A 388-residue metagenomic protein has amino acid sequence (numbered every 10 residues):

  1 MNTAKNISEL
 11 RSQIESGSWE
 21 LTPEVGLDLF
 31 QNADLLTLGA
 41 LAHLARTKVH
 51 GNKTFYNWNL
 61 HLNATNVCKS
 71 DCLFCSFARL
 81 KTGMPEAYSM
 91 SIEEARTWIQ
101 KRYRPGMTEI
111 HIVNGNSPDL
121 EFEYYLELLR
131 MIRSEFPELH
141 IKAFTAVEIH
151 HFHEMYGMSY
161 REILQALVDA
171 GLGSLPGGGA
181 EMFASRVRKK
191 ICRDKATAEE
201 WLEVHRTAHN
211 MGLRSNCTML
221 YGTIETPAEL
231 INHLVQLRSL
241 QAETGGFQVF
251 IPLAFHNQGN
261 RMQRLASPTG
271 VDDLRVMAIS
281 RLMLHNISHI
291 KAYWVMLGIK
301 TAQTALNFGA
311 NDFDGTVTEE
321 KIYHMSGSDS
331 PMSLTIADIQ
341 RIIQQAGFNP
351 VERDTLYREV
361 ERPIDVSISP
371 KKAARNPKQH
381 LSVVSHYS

Functional and structural regions predicted by a protein language model:
M1-L36, Y103, V235, Q241-S388: Auxiliary Fe-S-binding modules of radical SAM enzymes
G39-K81, A87-V113, L175: N-terminal pre-triad scaffold of radical SAM enzymes
A42, C72, I112, L175-G178 (+4 more regions): Conserved, mostly hydrophobic/aromatic
W58-H61, G83, V113-E123, S185 (+2 more regions): Glycine-rich, proline-tolerant flexible connector loops at the mouths of alpha/beta enzymes
I92-I99, M158-Q165, G298-A302: Short, acidic/polar
A95, Y125, Y160, W201 (+2 more regions): Aromatic/hydrophobic pocket-lining residues that form the small-molecule binding cavity in soluble enzyme cores
I99, Y125-R130, L164-Q165, L202-H205 (+5 more regions): Generic structural signal for well-ordered alpha-helices, preferentially at hydrophobic/aromatic core positions
M107-H205, N210-C217, T223, H289: Conserved SAM/AdoMet-binding glycine-rich loop
